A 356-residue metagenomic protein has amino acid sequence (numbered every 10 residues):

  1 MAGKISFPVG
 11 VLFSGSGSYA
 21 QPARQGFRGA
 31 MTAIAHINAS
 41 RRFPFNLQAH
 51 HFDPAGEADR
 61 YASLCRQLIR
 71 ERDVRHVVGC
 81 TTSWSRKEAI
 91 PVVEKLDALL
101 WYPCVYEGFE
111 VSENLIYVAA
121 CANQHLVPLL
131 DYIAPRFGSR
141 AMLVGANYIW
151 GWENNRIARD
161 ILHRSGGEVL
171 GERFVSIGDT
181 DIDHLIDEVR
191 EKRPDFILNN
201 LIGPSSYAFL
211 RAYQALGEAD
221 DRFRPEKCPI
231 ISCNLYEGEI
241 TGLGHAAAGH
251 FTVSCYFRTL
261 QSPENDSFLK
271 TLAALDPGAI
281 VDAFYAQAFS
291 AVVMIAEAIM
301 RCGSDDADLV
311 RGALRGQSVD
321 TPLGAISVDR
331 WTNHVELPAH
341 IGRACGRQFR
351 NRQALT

Functional and structural regions predicted by a protein language model:
M1-T356: Extracytosolic ligand-binding ectodomains
